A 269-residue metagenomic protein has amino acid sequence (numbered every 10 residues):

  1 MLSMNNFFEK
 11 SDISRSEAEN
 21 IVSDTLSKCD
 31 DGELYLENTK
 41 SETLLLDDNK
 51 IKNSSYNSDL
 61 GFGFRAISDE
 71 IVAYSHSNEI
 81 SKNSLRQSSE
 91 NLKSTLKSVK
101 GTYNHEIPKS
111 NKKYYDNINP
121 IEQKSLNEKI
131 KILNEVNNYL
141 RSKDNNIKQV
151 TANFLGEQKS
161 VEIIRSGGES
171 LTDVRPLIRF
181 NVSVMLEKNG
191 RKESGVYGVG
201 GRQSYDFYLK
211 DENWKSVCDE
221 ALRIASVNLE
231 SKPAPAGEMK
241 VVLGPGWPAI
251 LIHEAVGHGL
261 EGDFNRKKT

Functional and structural regions predicted by a protein language model:
L2-T25, C29-T43, N83-V174, D206-A249: Acidic low-complexity segments
E33-Y35, G63-R65, Y74, N181-S183 (+1 more regions): Structured core elements
T39-S41, D69-I71, E79-I80, M185-N189 (+1 more regions): Short, glycine-/Ser/Thr-/acidic-enriched flexible segments
E42-K97: N-terminal alpha-helical targeting/anchoring segments
K50-K52, S81, E169, G200-G201 (+1 more regions): Short, surface-exposed beta-strand-loop junctions and turns on beta-sheet-rich folds
S55-S68, T172-Q203: Short beta-strand elements
G156, V184-L186, Y197, L243-P245 (+1 more regions): Short, structured patches in soluble enzyme cores that scaffold and shape functional sites
I250, A255-T269: Conserved, structured C-terminal
